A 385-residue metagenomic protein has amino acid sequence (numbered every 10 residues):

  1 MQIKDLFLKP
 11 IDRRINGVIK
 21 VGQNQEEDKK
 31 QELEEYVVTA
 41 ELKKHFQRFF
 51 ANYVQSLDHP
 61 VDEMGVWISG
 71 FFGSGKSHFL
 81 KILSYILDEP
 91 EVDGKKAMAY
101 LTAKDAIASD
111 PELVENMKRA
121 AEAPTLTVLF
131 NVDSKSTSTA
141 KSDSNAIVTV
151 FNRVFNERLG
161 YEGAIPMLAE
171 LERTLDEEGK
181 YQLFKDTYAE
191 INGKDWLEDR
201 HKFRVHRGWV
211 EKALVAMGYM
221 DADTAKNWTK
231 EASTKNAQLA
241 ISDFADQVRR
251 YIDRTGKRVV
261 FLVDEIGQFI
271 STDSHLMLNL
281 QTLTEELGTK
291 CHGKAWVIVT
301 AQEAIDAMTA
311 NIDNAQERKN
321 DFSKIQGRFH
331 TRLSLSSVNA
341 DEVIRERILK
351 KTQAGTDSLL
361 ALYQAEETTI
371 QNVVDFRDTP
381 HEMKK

Functional and structural regions predicted by a protein language model:
M1-V37, N116-R119, D186-M217, A237-A240: N-terminal accessory segments
E32-H59: N-terminal pre-Walker A segment at the start of P-loop NTPase domains
V66-F71, H78-K202, E303, I325-E346: P-loop NTPase motor core
A164-V260: Mid-core helix/loop region of P-loop NTP-binding domains shared across ATPases and GTPases
F244-D253, N279-W296, D321-R328: Substrate-engagement module of ASCE P-loop NTPases
I252-H275: Conserved P-loop NTPase "ATPase switch" module shared by AAA+ and STAND
L287-Q316: Sensor-1/coupling segment of RecA-like P-loop NTPase cores
D313-K385: Amphipathic alpha-helical segments of the small helical/lid subdomains adjacent to P-loop NTPase cores
